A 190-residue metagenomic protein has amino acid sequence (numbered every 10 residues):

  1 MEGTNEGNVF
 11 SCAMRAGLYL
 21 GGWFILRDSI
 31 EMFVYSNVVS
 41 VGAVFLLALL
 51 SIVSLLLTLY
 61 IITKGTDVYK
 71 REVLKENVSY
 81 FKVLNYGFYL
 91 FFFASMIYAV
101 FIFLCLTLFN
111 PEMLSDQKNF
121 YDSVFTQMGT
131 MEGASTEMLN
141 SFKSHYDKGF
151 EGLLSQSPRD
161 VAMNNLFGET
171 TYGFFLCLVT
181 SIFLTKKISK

Functional and structural regions predicted by a protein language model:
M1-E72: Transmembrane alpha-helical insertion/packing segments
R15, Y19-L26, Y89, F93-I97 (+1 more regions): Hydrophobic alpha-helical transmembrane segments of multipass membrane transporters and ion channels, focusing on
K70-F91: Alpha-helical transmembrane segments with an aromatic anchor "belt"
R71, C177-K190: Juxtamembrane interface at the cytosolic side of transmembrane helices
N77-Y80, T130-S157: Short membrane-interface loop/juxtamembrane segments of multi-pass integral membrane proteins
Y86-L108: C-terminal halves and exits of single transmembrane alpha-helices
F101-T136: Functional transmembrane-helix hotspots
D147-F174: Individual transmembrane alpha-helix segments
